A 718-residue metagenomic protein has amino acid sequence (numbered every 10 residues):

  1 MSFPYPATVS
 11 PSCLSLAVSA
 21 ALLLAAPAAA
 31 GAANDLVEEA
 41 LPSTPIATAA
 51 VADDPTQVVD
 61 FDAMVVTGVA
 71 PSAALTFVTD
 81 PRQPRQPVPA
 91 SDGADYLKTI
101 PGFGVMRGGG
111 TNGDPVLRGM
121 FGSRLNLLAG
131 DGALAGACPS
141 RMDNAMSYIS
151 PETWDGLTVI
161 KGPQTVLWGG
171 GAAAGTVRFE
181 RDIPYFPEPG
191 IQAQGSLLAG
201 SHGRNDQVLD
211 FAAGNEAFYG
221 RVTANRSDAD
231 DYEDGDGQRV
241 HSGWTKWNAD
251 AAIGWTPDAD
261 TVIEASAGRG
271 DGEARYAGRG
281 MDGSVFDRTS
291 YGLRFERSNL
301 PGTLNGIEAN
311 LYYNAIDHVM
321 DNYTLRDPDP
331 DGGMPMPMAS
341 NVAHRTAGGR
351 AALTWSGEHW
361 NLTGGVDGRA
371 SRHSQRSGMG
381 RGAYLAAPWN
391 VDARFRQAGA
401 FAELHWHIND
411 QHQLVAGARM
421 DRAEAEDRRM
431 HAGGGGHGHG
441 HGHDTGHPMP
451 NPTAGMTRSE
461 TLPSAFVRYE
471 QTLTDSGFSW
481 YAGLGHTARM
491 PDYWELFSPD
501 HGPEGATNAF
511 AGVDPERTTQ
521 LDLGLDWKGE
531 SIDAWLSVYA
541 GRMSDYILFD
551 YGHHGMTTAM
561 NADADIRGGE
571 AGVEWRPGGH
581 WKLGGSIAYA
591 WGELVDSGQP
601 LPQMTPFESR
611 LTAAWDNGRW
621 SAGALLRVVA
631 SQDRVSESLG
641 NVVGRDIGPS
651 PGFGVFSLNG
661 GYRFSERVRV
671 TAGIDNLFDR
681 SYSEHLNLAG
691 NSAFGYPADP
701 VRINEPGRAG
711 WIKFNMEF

Functional and structural regions predicted by a protein language model:
L36-V37, H407-L414, D421-A423, D533-A534 (+4 more regions): Gram-negative outer-membrane beta-barrel transporters
A40-F186, G203, L523: Acidic, small-polar-rich N-terminal luminal/periplasmic segments of exported/outer-membrane proteins
P139, T165, R178-E180, Y185-E188 (+3 more regions): Periplasmic-side early beta-strands and strand-to-turn transitions of outer-membrane beta-barrels
R181, L197-S201, N215-A217, R226-D230 (+16 more regions): Transmembrane beta-strands of outer-membrane beta-barrel pores
A193, G280-L300, N341-T346, A393-F395 (+8 more regions): Outer-membrane beta-barrel signature, preferentially recognizing the C-terminal barrel domain of Gram-negative
A229-D230, G235-D236, W244, D260-I307 (+2 more regions): Flexible loop and strand-edge segments within Gram-negative outer membrane beta-barrel domains
D236, V240, T363-G477, M490 (+1 more regions): Signature of Gram-negative outer-membrane beta-barrel scaffolds
R489, S544, V628-E637, G661-F718: C-terminal beta-signal and adjacent terminal beta-strands/loops of Gram-negative outer-membrane beta-barrel proteins
